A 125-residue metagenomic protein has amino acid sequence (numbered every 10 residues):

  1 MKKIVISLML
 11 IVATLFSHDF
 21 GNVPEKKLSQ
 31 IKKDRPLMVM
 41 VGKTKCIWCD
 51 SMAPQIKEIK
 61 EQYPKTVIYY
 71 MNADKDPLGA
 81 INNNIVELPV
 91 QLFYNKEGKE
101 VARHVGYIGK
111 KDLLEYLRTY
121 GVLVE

Functional and structural regions predicted by a protein language model:
M1-I4: Positively charged n-region of N-terminal signal peptides that target proteins for export
M9-S17: Hydrophobic h-region of N-terminal signal peptides that target proteins for export in Gram-negative bacteria
S17-D34, T119-E125: N-terminal leader/targeting and pre-domain segments
K32-T44: Short active-site neighborhood of thiol/selenol oxidoreductases, capturing the structured segment around
V41, P64-L78: Thiol-based oxidoreductase modules, predominantly thioredoxin-like and allied folds used for disulfide exchange
D50-Q62: Typically the conserved alpha-helix immediately C-terminal to a functionally engaged Cys/Sec in thioredoxin-like
N83-L92: Structural micro-motif
F93-E125: Non-catalytic, surface beta->alpha helical segment in thiol-disulfide oxidoreductase systems
